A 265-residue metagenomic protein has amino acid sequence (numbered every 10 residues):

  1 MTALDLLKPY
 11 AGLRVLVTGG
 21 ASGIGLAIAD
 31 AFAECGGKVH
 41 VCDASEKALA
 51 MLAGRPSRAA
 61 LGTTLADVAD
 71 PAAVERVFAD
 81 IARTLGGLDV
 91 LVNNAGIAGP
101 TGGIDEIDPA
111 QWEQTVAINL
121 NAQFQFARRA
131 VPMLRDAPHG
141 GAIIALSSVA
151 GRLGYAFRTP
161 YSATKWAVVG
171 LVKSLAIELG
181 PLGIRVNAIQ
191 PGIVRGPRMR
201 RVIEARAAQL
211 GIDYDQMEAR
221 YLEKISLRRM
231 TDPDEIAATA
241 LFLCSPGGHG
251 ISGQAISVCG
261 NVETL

Functional and structural regions predicted by a protein language model:
T2-L7, A98-T101, L153, R229 (+2 more regions): Short C-terminal tail/terminal secondary-structure segment of NAD(P)H-dependent dehydrogenase/reductase domains
L65-R76, P109: The beta1-alpha1 cofactor-binding region of Rossmann-like NAD(H)/NADP(H)-dependent oxidoreductases
G87, G180, R185, I251-G253: Short, small/polar-rich loop/turn modules that mediate ligand/substrate recognition or access, typified
G102-I104, D108-V116, Y221: Substrate-binding pocket helix/loop in short-chain dehydrogenase/reductase
A127, T164, V172: Active-site helix of classical SDR
P132, I177-P181, H249: Alpha-helical segment proximal to the catalytic Tyr-Lys
S148: Residue(s) in the substrate-gating loop at a strand-loop-helix junction that position the organic substrate next
